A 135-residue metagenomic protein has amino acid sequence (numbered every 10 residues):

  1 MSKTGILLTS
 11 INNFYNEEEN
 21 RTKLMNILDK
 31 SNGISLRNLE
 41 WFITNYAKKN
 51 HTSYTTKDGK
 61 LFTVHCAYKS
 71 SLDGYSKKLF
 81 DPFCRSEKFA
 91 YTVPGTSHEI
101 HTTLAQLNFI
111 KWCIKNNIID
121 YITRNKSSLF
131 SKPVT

Functional and structural regions predicted by a protein language model:
M1-F80, Y91, L104: Long, compositionally biased non-globular segments that serve regulatory/targeting/scaffolding roles in eukaryotic
N50, S86-A90, N116, D120: Amphipathic alpha-helical interaction segments
K78, L107-W112, N116, D120: Amphipathic alpha-helical interface elements that mediate macromolecular binding in regulatory proteins
F80-T103, L107: Low-complexity, intrinsically disordered regions in eukaryotic regulatory proteins and secreted peptide precursors
K115-T135: Long, highly charged low-complexity segments enriched in Glu/Asp and Lys/Arg with interspersed Ser/Thr
